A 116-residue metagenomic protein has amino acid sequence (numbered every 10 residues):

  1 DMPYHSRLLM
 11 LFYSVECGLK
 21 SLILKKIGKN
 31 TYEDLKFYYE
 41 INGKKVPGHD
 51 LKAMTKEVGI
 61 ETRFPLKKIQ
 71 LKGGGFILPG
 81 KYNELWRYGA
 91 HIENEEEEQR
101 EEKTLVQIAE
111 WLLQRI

Functional and structural regions predicted by a protein language model:
D1-I116: Terminal alpha-helical segments
